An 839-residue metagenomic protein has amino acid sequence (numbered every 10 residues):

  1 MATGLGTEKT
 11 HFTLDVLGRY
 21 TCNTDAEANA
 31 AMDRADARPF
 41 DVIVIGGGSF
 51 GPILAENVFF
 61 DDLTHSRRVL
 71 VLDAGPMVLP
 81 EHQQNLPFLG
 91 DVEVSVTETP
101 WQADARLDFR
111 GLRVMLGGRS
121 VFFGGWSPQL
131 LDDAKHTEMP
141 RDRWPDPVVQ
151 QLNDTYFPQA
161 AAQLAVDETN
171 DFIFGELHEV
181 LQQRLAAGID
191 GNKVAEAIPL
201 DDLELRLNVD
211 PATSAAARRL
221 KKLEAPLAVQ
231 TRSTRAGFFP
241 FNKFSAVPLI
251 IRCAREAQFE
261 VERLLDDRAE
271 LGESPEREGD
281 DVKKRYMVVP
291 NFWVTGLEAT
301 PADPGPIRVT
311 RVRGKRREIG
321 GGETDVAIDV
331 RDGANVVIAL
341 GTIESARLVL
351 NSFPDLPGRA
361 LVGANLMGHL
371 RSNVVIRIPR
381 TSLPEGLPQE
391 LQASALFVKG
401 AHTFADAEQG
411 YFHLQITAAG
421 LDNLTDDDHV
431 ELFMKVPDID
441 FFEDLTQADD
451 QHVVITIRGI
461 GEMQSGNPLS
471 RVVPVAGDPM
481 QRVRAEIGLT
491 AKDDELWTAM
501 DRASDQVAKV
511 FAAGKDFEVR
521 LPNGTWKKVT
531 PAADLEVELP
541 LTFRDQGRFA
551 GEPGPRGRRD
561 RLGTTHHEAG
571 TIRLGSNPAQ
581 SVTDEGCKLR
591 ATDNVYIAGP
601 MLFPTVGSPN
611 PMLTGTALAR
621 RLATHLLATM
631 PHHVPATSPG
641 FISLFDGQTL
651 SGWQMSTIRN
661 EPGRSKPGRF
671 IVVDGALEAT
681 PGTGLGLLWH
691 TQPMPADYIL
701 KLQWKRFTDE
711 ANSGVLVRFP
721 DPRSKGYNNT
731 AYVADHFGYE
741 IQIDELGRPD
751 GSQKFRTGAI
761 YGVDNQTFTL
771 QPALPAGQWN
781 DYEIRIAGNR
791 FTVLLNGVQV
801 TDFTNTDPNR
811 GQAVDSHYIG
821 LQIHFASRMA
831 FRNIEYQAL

Functional and structural regions predicted by a protein language model:
M1-D41, F60-S66, T605, H625-V634: Extreme N-terminal leader/targeting segments of oxidoreductases
G4-H11, D146-G296, T300, K515-G551: Conserved redox-cofactor binding core of oxidoreductases
F40-L70: N-terminal Rossmann-like FAD-binding beta1-loop-alpha1 element of flavoenzymes
F59-P87, L297-A302, R313-V398, G599 (+2 more regions): Glycine-rich loop(s) and the adjacent beta-strand/alpha-helix scaffold that form part
H82-Q83, L89-L181, E462-V475: Redox-cofactor-proximal catalytic regions of oxidoreductases
V289-G296, R502-P604: A glycine-rich dinucleotide-binding beta-alpha-beta segment and adjacent secondary-structure elements that constitute
R359-V362, G368-A499, G557, T565-G570 (+3 more regions): FAD cofactor-binding and catalytic pocket of flavoenzymes
P635-L839: Carbohydrate-interacting regions of secretory-pathway proteins
